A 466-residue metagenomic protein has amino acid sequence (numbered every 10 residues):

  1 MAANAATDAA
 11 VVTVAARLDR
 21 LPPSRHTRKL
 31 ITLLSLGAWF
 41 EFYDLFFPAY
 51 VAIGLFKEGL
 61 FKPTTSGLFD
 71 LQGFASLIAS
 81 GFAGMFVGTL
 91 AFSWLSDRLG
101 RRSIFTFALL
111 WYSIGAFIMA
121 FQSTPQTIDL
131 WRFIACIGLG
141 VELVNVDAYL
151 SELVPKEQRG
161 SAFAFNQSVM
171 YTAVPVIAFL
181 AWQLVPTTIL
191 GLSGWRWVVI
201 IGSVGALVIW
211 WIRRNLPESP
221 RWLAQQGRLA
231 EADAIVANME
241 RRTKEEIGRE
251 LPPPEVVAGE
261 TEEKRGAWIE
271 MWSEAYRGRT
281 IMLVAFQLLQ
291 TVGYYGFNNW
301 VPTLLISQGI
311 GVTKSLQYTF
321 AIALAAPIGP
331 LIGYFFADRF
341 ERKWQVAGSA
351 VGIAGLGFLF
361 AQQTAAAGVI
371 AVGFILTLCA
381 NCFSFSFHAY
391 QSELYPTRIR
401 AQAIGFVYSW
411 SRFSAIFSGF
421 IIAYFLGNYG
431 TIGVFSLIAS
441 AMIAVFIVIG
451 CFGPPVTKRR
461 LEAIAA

Functional and structural regions predicted by a protein language model:
M1-A466: Transmembrane-helix signature of 12-pass secondary carriers
